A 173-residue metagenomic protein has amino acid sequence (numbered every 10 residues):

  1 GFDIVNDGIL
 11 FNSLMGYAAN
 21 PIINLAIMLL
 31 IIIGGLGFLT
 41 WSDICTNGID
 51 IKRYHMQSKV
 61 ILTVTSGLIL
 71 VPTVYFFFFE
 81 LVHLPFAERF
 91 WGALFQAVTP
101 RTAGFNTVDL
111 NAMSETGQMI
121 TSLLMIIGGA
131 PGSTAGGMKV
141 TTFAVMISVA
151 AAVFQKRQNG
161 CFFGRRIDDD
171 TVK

Functional and structural regions predicted by a protein language model:
F2-K173: Membrane-proximal intracellular helices of multi-pass ion channels
